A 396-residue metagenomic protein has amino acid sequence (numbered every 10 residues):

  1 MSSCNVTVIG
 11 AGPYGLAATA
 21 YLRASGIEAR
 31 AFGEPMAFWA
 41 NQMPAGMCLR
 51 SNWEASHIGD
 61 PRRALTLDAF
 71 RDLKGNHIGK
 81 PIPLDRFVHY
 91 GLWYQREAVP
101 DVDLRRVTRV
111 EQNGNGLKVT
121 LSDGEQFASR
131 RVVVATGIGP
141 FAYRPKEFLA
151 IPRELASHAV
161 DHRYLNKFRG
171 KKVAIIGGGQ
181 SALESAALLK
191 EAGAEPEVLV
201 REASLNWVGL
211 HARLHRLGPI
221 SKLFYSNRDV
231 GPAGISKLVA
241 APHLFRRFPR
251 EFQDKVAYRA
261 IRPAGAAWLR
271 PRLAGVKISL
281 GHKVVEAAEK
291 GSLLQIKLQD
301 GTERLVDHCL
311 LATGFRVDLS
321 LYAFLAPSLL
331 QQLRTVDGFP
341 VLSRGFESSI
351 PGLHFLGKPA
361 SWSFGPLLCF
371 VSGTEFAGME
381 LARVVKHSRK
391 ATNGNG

Functional and structural regions predicted by a protein language model:
M1-P35, G79-Q180, E184-G396: Flavin (primarily FAD) cofactor-binding/catalytic cores of flavoenzymes
A40-K74, S226-R246: Flavin (FAD/FMN) cofactor-binding and adjacent substrate-gating region of FAD-dependent oxidoreductase domains
